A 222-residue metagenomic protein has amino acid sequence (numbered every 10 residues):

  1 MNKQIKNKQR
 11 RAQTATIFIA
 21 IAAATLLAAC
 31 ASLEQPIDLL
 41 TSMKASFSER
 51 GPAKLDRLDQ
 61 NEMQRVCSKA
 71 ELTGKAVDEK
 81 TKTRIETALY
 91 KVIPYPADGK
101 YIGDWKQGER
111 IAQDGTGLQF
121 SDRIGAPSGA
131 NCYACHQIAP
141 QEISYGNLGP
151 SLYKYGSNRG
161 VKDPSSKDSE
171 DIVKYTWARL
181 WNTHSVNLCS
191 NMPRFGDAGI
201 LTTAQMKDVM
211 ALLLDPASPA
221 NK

Functional and structural regions predicted by a protein language model:
N2-K8, L27-L118, R179, L212-K222: Post-cleavage N-terminal segment of exported redox proteins
N7-A15: Short, Lys/Arg-rich cytosolic juxtamembrane segment immediately N-terminal
I17-A28: Bacterial N-terminal signal peptides
S48, I102-Q107, Y133-A134, I138-A204 (+1 more regions): Extracytoplasmic electron-transfer domains, predominantly the class I c-type cytochrome c fold
P96-A97, S121, F195-A198: Generic anion/oxyanion-binding catalytic loop in active/binding sites
L118-S121, Q141-Y145, P219-A220: Secretory-pathway/luminal and periplasmic proteins that interact with or process carbohydrate-rich
F120-N131: Local sequence-structure signature of Cys/Sec-based thiol-disulfide redox active-site neighborhoods
